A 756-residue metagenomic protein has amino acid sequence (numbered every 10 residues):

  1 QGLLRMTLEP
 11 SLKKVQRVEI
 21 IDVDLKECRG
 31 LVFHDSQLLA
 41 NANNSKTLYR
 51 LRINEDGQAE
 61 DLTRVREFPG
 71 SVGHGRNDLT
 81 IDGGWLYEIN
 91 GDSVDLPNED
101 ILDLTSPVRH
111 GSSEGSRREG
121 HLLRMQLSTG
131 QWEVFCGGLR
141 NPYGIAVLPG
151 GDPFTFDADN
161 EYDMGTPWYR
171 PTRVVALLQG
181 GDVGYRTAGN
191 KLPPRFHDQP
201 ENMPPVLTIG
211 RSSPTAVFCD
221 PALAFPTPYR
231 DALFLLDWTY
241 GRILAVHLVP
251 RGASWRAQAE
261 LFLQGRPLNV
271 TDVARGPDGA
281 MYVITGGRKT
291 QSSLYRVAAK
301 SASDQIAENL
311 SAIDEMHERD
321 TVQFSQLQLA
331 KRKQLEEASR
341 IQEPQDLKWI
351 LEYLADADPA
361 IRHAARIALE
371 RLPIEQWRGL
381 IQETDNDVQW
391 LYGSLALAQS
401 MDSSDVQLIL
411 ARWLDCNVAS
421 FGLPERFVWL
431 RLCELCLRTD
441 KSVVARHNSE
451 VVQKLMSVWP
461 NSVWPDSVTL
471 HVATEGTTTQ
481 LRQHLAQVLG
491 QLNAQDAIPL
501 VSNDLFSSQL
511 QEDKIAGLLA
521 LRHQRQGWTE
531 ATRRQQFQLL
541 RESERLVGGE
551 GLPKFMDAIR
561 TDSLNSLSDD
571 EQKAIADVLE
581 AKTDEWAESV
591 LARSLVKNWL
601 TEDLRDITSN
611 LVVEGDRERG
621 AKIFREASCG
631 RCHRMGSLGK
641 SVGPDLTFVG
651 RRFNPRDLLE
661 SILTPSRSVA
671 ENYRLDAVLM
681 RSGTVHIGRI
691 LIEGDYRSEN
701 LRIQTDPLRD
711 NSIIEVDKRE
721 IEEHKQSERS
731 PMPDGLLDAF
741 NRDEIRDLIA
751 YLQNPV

Functional and structural regions predicted by a protein language model:
Q1-E337, G636-S637, D717-R719, S727 (+2 more regions): Beta-propeller domains with acidic blade repeats across secreted/periplasmic ectodomains and cytosolic WD/CNH propellers
I20, G639-L663, L675-Q726: Gly/Gly-Pro-rich "capping" loops immediately C-terminal to redox-active cysteine motifs in periplasmic/lumenal
L38, L595-V596, D606, L663 (+7 more regions): C-terminal capping alpha-helices of c-type cytochrome domains
I243-V246, S293, V406-Q407, L430 (+2 more regions): Beta-strand-rich binding/interaction modules
V273, L294, G620, F624-G636 (+2 more regions): The canonical Cys-X-X-Cys-His
G286, T290, A299-I623, V642 (+4 more regions): Long, ordered, helix-rich scaffold segments
S668-N672: Active-site phosphate-binding and catalytic loops of NTP-dependent enzymes
